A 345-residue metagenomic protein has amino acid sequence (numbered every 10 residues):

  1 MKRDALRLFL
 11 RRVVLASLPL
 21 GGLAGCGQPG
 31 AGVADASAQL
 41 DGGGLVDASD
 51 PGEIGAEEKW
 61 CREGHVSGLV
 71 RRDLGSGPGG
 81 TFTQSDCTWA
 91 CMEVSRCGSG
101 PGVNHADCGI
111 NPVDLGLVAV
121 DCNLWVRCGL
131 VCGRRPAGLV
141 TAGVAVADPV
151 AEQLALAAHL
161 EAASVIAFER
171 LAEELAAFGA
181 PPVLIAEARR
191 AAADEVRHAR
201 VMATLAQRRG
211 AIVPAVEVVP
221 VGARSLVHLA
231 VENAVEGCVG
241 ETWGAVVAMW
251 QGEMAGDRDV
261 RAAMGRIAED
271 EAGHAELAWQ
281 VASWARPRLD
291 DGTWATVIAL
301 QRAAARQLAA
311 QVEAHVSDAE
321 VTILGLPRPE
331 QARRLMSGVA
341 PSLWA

Functional and structural regions predicted by a protein language model:
K2-L10, G27-A345: Non-heme di-metal
F9-L18: Sec-dependent signal peptide hydrophobic core
G22-G25: C-terminal motif of bacterial Sec signal peptides marking the signal peptidase cleavage site
